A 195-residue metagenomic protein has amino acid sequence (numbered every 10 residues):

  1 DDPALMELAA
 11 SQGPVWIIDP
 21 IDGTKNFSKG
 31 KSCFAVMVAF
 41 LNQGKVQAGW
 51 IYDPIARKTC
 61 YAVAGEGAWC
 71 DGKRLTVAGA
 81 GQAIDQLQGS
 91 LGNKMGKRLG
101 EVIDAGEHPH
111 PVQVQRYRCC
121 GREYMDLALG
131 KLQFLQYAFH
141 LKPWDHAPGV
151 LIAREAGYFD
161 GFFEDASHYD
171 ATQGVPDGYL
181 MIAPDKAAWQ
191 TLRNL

Functional and structural regions predicted by a protein language model:
D1-A4, A9: Non-catalytic pre-domain segments flanking phosphatase-related domains
D2, P20-G23, P54, Y124 (+1 more regions): Generic detector of well-ordered alpha-helical packing
A4, E66, S167: Residue-level detector of flexible, active-site-proximal loop/helix-junction positions within diverse enzyme catalytic
L8-S11, G81-A83: Short, flexible hinge/linker loops that cap or flank conserved catalytic cores
A9-W69: DPxDG-like acidic metal-binding loop motif
Q47, L75-V77: Short, isolated positions in well-ordered beta-strands
G79-L195: An extended, acidic
